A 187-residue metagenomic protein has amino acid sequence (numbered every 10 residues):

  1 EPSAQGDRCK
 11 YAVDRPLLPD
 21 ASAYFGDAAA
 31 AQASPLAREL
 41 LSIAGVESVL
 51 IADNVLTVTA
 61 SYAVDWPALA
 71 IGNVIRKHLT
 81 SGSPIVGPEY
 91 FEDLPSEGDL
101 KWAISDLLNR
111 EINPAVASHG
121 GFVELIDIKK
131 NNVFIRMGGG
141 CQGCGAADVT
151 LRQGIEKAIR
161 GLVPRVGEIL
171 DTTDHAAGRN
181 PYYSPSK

Functional and structural regions predicted by a protein language model:
E1-K187: Domain-level signature for proteins that mediate thiol-based redox and metal-cofactor handling
